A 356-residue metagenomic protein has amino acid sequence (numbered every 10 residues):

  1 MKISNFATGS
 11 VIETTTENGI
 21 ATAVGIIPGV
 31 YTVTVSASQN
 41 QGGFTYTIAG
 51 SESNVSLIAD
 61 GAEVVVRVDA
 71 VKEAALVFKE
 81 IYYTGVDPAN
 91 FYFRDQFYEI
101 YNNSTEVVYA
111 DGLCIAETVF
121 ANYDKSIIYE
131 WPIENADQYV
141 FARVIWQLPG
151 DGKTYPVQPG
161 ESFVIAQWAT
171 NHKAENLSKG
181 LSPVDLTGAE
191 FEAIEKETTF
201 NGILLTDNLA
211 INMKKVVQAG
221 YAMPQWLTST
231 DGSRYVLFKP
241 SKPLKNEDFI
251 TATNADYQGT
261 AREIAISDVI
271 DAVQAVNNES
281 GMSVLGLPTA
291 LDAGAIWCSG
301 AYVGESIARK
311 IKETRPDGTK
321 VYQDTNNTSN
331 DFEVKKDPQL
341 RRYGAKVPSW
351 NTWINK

Functional and structural regions predicted by a protein language model:
M1-T8, V108-G112: Short, ordered, surface-exposed loop/turn motifs in non-cytosolic proteins
S4-G9, T45-G50, Y129-G152: Short beta-strand and strand-turn-strand segments in soluble, beta-rich domains
F6-A21: Short, acidic Ser/Thr/Gly-rich low-complexity loop/linker segments typical of extracellular and cell-surface proteins
V11, S38-R67: Structured interaction patches on ligand/partner-binding surfaces of diverse proteins
A21-A23, A62-V64, F163: Short strand-edge motifs at loop-to-beta-strand transitions and within beta-strands of extracellular beta-rich domains
I27-G42: A short, solvent-exposed beta-strand micro-motif common in secreted/extracellular proteins
V68-N122, K215-R234, F238-T253, E313-R315 (+1 more regions): A structural motif detector for short, solvent-exposed N-terminal "entry" segments of globular domains
A136-L340, N355: Solvent-exposed beta-edge/loop recognition patches
